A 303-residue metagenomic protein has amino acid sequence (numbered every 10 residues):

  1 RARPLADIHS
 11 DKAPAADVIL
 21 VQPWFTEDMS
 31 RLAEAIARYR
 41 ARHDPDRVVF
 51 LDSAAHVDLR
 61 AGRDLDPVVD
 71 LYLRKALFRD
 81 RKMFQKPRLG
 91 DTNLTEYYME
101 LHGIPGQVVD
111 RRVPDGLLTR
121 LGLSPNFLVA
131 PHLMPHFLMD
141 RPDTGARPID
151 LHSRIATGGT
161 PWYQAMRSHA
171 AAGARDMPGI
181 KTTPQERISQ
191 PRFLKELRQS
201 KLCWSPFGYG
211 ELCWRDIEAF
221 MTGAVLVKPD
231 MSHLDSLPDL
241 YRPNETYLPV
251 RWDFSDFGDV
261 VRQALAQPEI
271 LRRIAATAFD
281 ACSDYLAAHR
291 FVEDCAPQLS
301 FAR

Functional and structural regions predicted by a protein language model:
R1-W214, M221, V227-P243: Nucleotide-sugar donor-binding catalytic core of glycosyltransferases
L194-R303: Catalytic binding pocket for nucleotide-activated donors in carbohydrate/polymer assembly enzymes
